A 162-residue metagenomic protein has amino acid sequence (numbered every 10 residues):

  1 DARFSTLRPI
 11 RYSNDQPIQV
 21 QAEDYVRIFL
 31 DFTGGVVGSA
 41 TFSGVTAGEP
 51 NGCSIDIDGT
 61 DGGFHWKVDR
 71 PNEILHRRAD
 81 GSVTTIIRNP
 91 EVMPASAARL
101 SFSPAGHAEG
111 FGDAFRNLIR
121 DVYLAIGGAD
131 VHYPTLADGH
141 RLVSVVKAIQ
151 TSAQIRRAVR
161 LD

Functional and structural regions predicted by a protein language model:
D1-Q21, V26-G34, D56, D61-P134: C-terminal glycine/acidic-rich active-site capping loop/insertion
V20-A22, V36, E49-C53, S152: Glycine/proline-rich active-site loop of Rossmann-fold NAD(P)-dependent oxidoreductases
S39-F42, W66-V68: Beta-strand scaffold of nucleotide-dependent catalytic cores
T41-P50, H107-F111: Glycine-rich phosphate/pyrophosphate-binding beta-alpha loops
T41-V45, D58-D61, D162: Glycine-rich Rossmann NAD(P)(H)-binding loop
V145-I149: Alpha-helical scaffold segments in carbohydrate-active enzymes
T151-D162: C-terminal capping/lid region of NAD(P)-dependent oxidoreductase domains
